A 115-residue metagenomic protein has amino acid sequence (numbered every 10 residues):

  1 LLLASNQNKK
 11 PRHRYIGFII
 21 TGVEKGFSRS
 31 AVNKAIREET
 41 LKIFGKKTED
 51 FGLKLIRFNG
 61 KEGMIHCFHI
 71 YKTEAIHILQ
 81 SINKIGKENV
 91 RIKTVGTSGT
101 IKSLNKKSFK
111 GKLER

Functional and structural regions predicted by a protein language model:
L2-N8: Short beta-strand/turn micro-motifs at beta-sheet edges
K9-R29: Short glycine-/aliphatic-rich beta-strand segments at the starts of folded cytosolic domains
S28-E49: Short amphipathic alpha-helix segments
T40, Q80-V90: A common structural junction motif
G52-N59: RNA-recognition motif
H66-T73: Helix N-cap motif at beta-to-alpha junctions
I101-R115: Short, low-order "capping/linker" segments at domain edges
